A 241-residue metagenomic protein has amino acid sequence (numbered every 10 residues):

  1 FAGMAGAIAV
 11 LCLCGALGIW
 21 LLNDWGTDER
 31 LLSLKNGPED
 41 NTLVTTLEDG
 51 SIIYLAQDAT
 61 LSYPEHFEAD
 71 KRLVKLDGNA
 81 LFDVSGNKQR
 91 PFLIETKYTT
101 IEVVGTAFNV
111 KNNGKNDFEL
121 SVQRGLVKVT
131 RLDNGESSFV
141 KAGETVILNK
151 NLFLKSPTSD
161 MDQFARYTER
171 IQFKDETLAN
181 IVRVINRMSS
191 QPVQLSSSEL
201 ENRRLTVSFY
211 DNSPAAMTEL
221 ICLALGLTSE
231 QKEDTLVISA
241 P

Functional and structural regions predicted by a protein language model:
F1-P241: A residue-level detector for the "anchor" residue at the start of short, highly conserved motifs
